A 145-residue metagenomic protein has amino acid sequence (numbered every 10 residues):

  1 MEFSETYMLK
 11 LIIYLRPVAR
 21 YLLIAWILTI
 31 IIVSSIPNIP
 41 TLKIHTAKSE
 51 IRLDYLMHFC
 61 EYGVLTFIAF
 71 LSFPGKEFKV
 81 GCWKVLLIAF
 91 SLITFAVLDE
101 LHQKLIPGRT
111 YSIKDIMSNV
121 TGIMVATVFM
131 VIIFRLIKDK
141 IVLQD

Functional and structural regions predicted by a protein language model:
E2-S72, I88: "…centered on the first transmembrane helix and the immediately adjacent amphipathic helix/loop
P17-V18, F78-L87, R109-I113: Membrane-helix interface segments
A25-S34, K84-K104: Small-polar-interrupted transmembrane alpha-helices in polytopic inner-membrane proteins
P40, I44-H45, A96-V120: Interfacial helix-loop-helix junctions of multi-pass membrane proteins
K48-L53, G81-C82, K114, S118: Juxtamembrane helix-capping/reentrant segments at transmembrane boundaries
L56, T66, I88-A96, N119 (+2 more regions): Small-residue faces within membrane-embedded alpha-helices
C60-K76, T121-I137: Membrane-interfacial alpha-helical segments at the cytosolic side of multi-pass membrane proteins
D139-D145: Short, charged juxtamembrane terminal tails flanking transmembrane helices
